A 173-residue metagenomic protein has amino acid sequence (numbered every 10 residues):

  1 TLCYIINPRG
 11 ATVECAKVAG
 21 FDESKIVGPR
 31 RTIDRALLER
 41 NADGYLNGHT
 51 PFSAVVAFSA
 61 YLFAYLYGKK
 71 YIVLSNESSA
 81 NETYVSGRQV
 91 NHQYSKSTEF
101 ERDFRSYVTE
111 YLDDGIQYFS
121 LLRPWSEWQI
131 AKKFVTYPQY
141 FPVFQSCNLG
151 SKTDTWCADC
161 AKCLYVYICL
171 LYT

Functional and structural regions predicted by a protein language model:
T1-Y172: Nucleotide-activated chemistry modules centered on ATP-dependent adenylation/adenylyltransferase
